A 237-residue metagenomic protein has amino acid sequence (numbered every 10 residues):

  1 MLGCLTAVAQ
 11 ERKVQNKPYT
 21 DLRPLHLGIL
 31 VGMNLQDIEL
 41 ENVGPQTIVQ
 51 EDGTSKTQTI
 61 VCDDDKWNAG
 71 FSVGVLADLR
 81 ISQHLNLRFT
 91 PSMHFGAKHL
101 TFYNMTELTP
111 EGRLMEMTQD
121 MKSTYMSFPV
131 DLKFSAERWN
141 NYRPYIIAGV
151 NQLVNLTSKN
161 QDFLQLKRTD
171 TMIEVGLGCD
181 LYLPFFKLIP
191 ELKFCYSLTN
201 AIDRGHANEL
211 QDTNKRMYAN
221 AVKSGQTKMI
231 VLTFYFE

Functional and structural regions predicted by a protein language model:
A9-A69, M229, Y235-E237: Short glycine/proline- and aromatic-enriched beta-strand/turn motifs that initiate or cap beta-hairpins
L22, R80-H84, E137-N141, Y182-F186 (+1 more regions): Outer-membrane beta-barrel channels and translocator barrels
R23-L27, W67-F71, K122-F128, Y142 (+2 more regions): Residues that define the transmembrane beta-barrel architecture of outer-membrane proteins
H26-L30, N86-R88, R143-I147, K187-E191 (+1 more regions): Residue-level detector of the transmembrane beta-barrel scaffold of outer-membrane proteins
I29-M33, F71-L79, P91-M93, M126-A136 (+5 more regions): Residues on the lipid-exposed face of transmembrane beta-strands in outer-membrane beta-barrel proteins
N34-I38, H94-K98, N151-T157, C195-A201: Structural signature of outer-membrane beta-barrel domains
E41-D64, A97-M121, L156-L166, I202-V222: Flexible, solvent-exposed loop segments that connect beta-strands
R168, L181-E237: Predominantly the C-terminal beta-signal and adjacent terminal strand-loop region of outer-membrane beta-barrel
